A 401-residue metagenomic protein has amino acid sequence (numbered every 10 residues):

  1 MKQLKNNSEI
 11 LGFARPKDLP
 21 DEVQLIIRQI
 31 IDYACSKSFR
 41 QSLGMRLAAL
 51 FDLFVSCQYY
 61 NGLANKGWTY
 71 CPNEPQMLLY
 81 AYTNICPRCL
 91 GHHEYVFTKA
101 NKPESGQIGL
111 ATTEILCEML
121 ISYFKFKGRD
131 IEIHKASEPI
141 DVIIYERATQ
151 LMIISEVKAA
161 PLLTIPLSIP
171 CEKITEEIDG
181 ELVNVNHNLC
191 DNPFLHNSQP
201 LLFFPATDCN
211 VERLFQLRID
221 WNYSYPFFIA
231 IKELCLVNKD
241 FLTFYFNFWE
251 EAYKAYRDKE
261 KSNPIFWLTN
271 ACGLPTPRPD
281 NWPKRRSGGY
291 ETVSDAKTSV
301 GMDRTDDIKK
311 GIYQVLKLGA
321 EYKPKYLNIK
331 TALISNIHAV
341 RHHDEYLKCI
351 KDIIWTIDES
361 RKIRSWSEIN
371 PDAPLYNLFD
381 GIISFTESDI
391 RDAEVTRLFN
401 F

Functional and structural regions predicted by a protein language model:
M1-E138, E146-L151, P161, I165-P226: Interdomain/boundary linker segments immediately adjacent to catalytic/signaling cores
Y95-T98, G106, T331, H338 (+2 more regions): Intrinsically disordered, low-complexity, charge-dense segments enriched in Lys/Arg and Glu/Asp interspersed
S122-F126, G319-Y326, I357-D358: Alpha-helix termini
S155: Conserved beta3 VAIK motif of the Hanks protein kinase fold
K158-H342, K348: Catalytic cores of nucleic-acid endonucleases
L347-I353: GTPase G-domain guanine-specificity segment
I353-F401: Polybasic (Lys/Arg-rich)
